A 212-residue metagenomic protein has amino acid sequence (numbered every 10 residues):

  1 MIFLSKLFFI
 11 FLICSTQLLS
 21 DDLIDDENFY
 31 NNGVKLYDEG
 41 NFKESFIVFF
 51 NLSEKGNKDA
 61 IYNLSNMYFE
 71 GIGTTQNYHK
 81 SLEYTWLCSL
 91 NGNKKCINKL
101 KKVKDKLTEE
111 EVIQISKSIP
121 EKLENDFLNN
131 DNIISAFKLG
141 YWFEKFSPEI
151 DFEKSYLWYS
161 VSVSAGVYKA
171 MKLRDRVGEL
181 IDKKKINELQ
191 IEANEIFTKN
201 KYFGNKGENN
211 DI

Functional and structural regions predicted by a protein language model:
M1-L23: Classical Sec-dependent N-terminal signal peptides that target proteins to the secretory pathway
L18-K43, I47: N-terminal leader/linker segments that initiate helical-solenoid repeat arrays
F29-L36, V48, L52, N63-E70 (+3 more regions): Hydrophobic face of amphipathic alpha-helices that form TPR/SEL1-like repeat modules and related alpha-solenoid
D38-F42, E54-K55, Y68-Q76, L90 (+6 more regions): Short coil/turn and helix-start
E110, Q114-S118, K122-N130, M171-I212: Terminal, low-structured helical/coil segments at or just beyond the last alpha-helical repeat
